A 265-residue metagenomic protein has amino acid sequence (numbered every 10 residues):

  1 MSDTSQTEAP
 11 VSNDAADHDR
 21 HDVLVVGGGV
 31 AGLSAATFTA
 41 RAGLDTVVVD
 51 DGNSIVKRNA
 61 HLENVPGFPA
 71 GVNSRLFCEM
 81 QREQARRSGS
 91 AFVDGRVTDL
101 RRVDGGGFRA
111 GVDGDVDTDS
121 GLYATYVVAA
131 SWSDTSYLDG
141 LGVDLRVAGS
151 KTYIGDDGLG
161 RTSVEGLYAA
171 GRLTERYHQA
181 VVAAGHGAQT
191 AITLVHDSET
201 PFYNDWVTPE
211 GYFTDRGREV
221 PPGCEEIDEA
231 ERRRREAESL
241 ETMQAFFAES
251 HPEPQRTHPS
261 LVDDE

Functional and structural regions predicted by a protein language model:
S5-V11, R20, R41, D134-Y177: FAD-site-proximal beta/loop scaffold in flavoenzymes
H21-L76: Beta1-alpha1 glycine-rich phosphate/pyrophosphate-binding loop at the start of Rossmann-like nucleotide-binding domains
L24-V26, S120-D134: Short hydrophobic core segments
V30-A35, S136-Y137, Q179-A180: Short glycine/serine/threonine-rich phosphate/pyrophosphate-binding segments that cradle anionic phosphate groups
R86-D99: A conserved beta-strand/loop element that lines the FAD pocket in flavoprotein oxidoreductases
R101-G121: Conserved beta-strand-loop-beta-strand element in the redox core of flavoprotein oxidoreductases
D144, E199-E265: Mid-to-C-terminal Rossmann-like scaffold of FAD/NAD(P)H-dependent oxidoreductases
A170-G211: A conserved FAD-binding loop/helix module that cradles the flavin
